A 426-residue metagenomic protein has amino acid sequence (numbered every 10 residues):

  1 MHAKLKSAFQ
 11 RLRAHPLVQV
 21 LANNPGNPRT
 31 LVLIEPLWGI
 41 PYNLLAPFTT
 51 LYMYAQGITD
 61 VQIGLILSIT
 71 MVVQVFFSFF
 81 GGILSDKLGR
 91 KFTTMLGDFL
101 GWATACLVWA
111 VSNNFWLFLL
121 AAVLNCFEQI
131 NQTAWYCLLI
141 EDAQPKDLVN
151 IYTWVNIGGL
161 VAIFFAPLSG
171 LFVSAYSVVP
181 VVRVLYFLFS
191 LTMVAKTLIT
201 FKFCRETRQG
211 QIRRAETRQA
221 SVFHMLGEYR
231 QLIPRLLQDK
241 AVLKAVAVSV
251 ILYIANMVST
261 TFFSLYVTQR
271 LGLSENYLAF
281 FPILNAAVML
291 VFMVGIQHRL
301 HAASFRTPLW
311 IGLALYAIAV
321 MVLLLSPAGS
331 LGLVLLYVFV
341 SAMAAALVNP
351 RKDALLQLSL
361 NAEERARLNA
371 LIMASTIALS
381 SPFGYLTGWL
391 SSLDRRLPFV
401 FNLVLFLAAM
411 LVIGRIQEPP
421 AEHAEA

Functional and structural regions predicted by a protein language model:
H2-P25, E206-V246: Juxtamembrane intracellular "pre-TM" segments in multi-pass secondary transporters
R13-V73, A241-P282: Helix-loop boundary and gating motifs at the non-cytosolic
P36, A105, W116-I130, L331-L347: Hydrophobic core of transmembrane alpha-helices in multi-pass small-molecule transporters, especially MFS/SLC-type
S78-G89, S174, F292-F305, S391: Helix-to-loop junctions at the C-terminal end of transmembrane segments in multipass secondary transporters
F92-L107, T307-V322: Structural signature of the two symmetry-related core transmembrane helices
V123-G159: Cytoplasmic helix-loop-helix junction between adjacent transmembrane helices in 12-TM secondary transporters
Y152-G170, M373-F383: Glycine-rich segments within core transmembrane alpha-helices of 12-TM secondary carriers
I199-E216, G414-E425: Helix-loop junctions on the cytosolic side of multi-pass membrane transporters, especially the intracellular loop
